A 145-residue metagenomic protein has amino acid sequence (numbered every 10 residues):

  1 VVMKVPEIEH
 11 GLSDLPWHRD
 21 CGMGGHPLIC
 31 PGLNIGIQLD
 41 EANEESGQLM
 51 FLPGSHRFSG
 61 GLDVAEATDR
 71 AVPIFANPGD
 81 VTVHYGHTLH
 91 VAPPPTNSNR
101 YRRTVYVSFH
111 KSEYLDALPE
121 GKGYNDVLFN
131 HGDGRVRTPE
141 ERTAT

Functional and structural regions predicted by a protein language model:
V1-P6: Active-site cores enriched in adjacent His and Asp/Glu residues with nearby glycine-rich loops that coordinate divalent
E7-L12, P95-N99: Short, charged helix-to-loop "capping" segments that act as catalytic/coupling loops
H10-F75, Y114-G123: Catalytic core of non-heme Fe(II) oxygenases with the double-stranded beta-helix
M23, N43, V83, F129 (+1 more regions): Low-complexity, compositionally biased segments
M50-L52, V83-Y85, V107-S108: Short, conserved beta-strand edge motifs with alternating hydrophobic and charged residues
A71, P78, R100-T104: Active-site lining segments that contact anionic ligands and/or coordinate catalytic metals
A76-H90: Conserved metal-binding segment of the jelly-roll/cupin
T88-T145: Non-heme Fe(II)/2-oxoglutarate
